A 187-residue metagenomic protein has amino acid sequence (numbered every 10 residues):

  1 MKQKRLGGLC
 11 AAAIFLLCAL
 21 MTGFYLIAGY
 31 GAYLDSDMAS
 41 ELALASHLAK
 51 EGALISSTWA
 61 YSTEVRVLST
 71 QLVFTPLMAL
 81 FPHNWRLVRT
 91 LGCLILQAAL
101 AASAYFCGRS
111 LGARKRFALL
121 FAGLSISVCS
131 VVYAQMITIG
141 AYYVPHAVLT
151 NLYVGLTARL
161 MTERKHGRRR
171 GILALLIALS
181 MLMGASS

Functional and structural regions predicted by a protein language model:
M1-L6, S110, T157-I172: Membrane-interface junctions at the ends of membrane-embedded or membrane-associated helices
M1-T22, R170: Start-transfer (signal-anchor) and selected internal transmembrane alpha helices of multi-pass inner/ER membrane
I27-S36, K50-T75, A79, R86-L87: Membrane-proximal lumenal/periplasmic loop motifs of glycosylation machinery
L42-H47: Extracytosolic (periplasmic/ER-lumenal) interhelical loops and adjacent juxtamembrane/interface segments of multi-pass
T63, V67, K115-M161, S186-S187: Membrane-interface micro-motifs in multi-pass membrane enzymes
N84-L87, G112-L119, H166-L173: Membrane-helix interface segments
L91-R116, L152-G155: Transmembrane-helix motifs of polytopic, lipid-linked glycan transferases
G171-S187: Membrane-interface alpha helices of multi-pass inner-membrane proteins
